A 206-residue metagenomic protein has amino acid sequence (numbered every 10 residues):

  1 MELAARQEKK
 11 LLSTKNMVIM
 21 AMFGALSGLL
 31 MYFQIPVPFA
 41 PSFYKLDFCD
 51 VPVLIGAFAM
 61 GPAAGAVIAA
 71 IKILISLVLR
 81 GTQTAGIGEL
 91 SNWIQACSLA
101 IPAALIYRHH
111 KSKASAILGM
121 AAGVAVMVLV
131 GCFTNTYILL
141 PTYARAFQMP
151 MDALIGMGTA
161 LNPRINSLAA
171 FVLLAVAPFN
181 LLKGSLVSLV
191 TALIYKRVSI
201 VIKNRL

Functional and structural regions predicted by a protein language model:
M1-L206: Loop-helix junctions at membrane interfaces
